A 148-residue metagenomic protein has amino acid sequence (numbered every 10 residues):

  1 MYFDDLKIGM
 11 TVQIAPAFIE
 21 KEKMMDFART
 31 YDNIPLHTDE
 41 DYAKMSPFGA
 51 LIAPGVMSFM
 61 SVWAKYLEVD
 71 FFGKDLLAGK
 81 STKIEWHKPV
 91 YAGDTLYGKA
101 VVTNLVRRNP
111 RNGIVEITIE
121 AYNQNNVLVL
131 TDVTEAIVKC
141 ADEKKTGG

Functional and structural regions predicted by a protein language model:
M1-G79, A141-G148: Hot-dog-fold acyl-thioester-processing enzymes
M1-K7, P89-G148: HotDog/MaoC-like acyl-thioester-processing domains
T11-P16, K83, T131-E135: Well-ordered beta-strand positions in beta-sheet-rich domains
P16, V62, W86, A100-V102: Conserved hydrophobic positions within beta-strands
Y31, V56-M57, W86, G113 (+1 more regions): Bulky hydrophobic/aromatic packing residues
S81-H87: Short structured motifs
